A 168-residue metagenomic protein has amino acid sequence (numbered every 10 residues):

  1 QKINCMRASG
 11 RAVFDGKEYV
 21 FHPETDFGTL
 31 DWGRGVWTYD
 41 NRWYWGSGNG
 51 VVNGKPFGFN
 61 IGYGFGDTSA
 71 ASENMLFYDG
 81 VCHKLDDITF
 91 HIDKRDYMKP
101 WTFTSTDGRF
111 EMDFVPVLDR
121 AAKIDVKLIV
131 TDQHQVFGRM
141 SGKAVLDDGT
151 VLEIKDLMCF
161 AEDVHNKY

Functional and structural regions predicted by a protein language model:
Q1-Y168: Structured soluble/peripheral alpha/beta segments that form catalytic or ligand/cofactor-binding pockets
